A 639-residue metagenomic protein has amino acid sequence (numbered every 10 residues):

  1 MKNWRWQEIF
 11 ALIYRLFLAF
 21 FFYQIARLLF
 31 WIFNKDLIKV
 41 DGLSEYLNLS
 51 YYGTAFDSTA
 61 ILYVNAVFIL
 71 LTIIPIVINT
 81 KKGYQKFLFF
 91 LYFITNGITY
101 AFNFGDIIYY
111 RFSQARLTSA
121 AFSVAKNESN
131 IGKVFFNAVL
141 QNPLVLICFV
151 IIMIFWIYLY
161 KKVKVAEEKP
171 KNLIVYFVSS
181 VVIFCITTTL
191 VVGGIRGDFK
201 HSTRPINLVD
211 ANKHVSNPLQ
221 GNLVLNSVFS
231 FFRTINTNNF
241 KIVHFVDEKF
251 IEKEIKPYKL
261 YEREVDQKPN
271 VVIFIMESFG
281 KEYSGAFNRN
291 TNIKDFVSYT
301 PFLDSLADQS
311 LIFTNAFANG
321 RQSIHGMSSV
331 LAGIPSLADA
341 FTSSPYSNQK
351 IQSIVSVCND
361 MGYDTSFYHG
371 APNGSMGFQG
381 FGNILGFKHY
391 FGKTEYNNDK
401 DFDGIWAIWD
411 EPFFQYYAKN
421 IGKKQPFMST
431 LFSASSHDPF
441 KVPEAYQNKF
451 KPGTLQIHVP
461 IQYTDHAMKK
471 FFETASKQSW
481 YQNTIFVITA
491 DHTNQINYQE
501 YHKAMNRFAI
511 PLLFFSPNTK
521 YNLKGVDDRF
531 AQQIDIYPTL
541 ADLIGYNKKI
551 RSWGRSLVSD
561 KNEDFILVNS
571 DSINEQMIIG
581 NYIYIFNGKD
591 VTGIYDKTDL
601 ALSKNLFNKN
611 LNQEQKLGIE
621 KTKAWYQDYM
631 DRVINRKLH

Functional and structural regions predicted by a protein language model:
K2-L225: Transmembrane and membrane-interface helices of multi-pass, inner-membrane envelope-modifying transferases
F21-Q24, Y46, S50, G97 (+10 more regions): Alpha-helical structural motif
W31, I107-I108, K162, A166 (+7 more regions): Charged, low-complexity, helix-prone segments enriched in Lys/Glu/Asp/Gln
N34, Q141-P143, Y417, Y446 (+1 more regions): Residue-level recognition of alpha-helix termini/interfacial anchor residues
Y52, F56, Y100-N103, F229-T234 (+1 more regions): Short, hydrophobic/amphipathic alpha-helical patches that form generic packing surfaces within helical domains
K126-N137, V163-A166, K249-K253, F341-Y346 (+3 more regions): Short, highly charged low-complexity linear segments
G197-S552, S559-F565, N569-D571: Soluble catalytic regions of membrane-associated enzymes that act on cell-envelope and secretory-pathway components
T519-H639: Membrane-interface soluble catalytic domains
